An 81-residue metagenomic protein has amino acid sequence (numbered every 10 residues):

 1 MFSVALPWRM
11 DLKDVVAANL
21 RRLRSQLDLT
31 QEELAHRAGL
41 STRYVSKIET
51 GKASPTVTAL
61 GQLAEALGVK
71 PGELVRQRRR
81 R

Functional and structural regions predicted by a protein language model:
M1-R9, E65, V75-R81: Short, charged recognition helix plus adjacent turn of helix-turn-helix-like nucleic-acid-binding domains
F2-Q26: A short, Lys/Arg-rich alpha-helix, primarily the initiator
A18-R37, Q62: Short basic helix-loop element that most often maps to the first helix and adjoining turn of HTH DNA-binding modules
L20, L34-A35, V45-I48, L74: Conserved hydrophobic/aromatic packing and binding residues within compact polymer-binding modules
R22, Q26, A66-V69, R80: Conserved amphipathic alpha-helical interaction elements at protein-protein interfaces in regulatory, energy-coupling
G39-S54: Recognition helix of helix-turn-helix/homeodomain-like DNA-binding domains that insert into the DNA major groove
T58-E73: DNA major-groove recognition helix of helix-turn-helix/homeodomain DNA-binding modules
